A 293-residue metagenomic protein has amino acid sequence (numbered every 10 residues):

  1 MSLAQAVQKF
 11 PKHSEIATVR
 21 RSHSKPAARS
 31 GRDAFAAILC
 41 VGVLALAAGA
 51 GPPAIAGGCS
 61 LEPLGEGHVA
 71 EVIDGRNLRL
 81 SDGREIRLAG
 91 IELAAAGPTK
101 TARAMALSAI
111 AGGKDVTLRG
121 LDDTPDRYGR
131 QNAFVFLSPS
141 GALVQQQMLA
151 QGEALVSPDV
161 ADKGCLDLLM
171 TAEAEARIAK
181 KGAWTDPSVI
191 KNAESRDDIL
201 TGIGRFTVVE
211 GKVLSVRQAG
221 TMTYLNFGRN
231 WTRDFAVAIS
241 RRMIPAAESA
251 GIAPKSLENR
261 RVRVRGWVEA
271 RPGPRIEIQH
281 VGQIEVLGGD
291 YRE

Functional and structural regions predicted by a protein language model:
S2-H23, G49-E293: Small beta-barrel nucleic-acid-binding modules, primarily SNase/OB-fold domains and secondarily Tudor-like barrels
R20-R21, R29-R32: Basic polycationic patches enriched in arginine
A36-G49: Bacterial N-terminal signal peptides
